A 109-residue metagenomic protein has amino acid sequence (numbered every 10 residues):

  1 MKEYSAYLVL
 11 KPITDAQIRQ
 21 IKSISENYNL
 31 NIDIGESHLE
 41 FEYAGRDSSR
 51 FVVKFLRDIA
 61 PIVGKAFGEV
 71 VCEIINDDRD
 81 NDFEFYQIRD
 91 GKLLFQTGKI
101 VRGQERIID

Functional and structural regions predicted by a protein language model:
M1-N27: Short, extreme N-terminal segment that most often corresponds to the first beta-strand
S23-D109: Charged interaction segments
